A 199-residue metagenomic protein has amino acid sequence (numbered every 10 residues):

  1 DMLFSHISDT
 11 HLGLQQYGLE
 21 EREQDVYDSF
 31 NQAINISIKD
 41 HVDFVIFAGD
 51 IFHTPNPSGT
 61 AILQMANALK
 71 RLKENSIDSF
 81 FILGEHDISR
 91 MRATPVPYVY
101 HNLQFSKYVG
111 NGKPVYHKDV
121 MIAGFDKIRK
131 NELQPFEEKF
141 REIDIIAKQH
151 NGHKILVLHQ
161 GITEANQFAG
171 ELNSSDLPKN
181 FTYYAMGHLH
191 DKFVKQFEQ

Functional and structural regions predicted by a protein language model:
D1-A68, I145-K148: N-terminal active-site segment of His-dependent metallophosphoesterases
F44, P55-Q199: His/Asp/Glu-rich metal-coordinating catalytic cores of metallo-dependent phosphodiesterases/hydrolases acting on
